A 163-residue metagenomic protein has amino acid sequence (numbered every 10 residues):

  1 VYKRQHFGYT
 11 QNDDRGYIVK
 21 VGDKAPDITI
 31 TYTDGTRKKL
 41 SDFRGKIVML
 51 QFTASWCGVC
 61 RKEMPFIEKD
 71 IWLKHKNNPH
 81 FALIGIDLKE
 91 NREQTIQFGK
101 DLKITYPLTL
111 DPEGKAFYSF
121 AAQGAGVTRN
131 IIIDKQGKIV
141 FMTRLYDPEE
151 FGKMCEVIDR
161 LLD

Functional and structural regions predicted by a protein language model:
V1-Y2: Short, small-residue-biased leader/transition segments that mark boundaries at the very start of proteins
F7-L40: N-terminal "domain-start" segment that seeds a small globular fold
T33, F43, K135: Short, ordered coil/turn segments that flank beta-strands lining enzyme active or ligand-binding pockets
K38-R61: Short active-site neighborhood of thiol/selenol oxidoreductases, capturing the structured segment around
I47-V48, F81, T128: Alpha/beta-hydrolase fold active-site loops
L50, I84-I86, I131: Conserved hydrophobic packing residues within short motifs/helices of P-loop NTPase cores of ABC-family ATPases
R61-L102, P112-S119: Structural microenvironment flanking redox-active thiols in thiol-disulfide oxidoreductases
K100-T105, D111-D159: Thiol/disulfide oxidoreductase modules built on the thioredoxin-like
